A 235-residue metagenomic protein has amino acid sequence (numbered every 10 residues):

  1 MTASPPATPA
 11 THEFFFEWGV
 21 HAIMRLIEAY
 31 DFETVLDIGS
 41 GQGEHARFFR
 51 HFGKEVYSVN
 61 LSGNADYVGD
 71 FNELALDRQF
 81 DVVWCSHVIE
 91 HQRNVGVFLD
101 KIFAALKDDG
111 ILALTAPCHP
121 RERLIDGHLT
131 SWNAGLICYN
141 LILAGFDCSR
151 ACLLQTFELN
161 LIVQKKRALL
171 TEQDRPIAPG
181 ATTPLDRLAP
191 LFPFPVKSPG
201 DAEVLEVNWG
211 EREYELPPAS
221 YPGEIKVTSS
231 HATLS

Functional and structural regions predicted by a protein language model:
M1-W84, F98-L99, F103, T130 (+2 more regions): Conserved N-terminal segment of class I S-adenosyl-L-methionine
G53-K54, D108-G110: A short helix->loop->beta-strand "cap" motif at the edges of active sites that frequently abuts
S86-H91: Short catalytic micro-motifs in class I SAM-dependent methyltransferases
Q92-R93, L106-D108: Helix-to-beta-strand junctions that scaffold the AdoMet/dcAdoMet cofactor pocket in Class I SAM-dependent enzymes
D109-P117: Conserved beta-strand signature within the Rossmann-like core of class I S-adenosyl-L-methionine
P117-E122, L153-Q155: Short "lid" loop at the C-terminus of a central beta-strand within the Rossmann-like core of SAM-dependent
R121-N140, A144: Acceptor-substrate binding/catalytic loop of class I
F146-E158: Conserved S-adenosyl-L-methionine
